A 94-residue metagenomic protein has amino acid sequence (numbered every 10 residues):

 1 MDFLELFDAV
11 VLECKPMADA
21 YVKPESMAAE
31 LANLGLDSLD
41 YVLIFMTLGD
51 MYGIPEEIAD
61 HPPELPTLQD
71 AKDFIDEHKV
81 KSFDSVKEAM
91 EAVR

Functional and structural regions predicted by a protein language model:
M1-M46, D50-R94: Phosphopantetheine-dependent thiolation modules in NRPS/PKS and related acyl-activating systems
